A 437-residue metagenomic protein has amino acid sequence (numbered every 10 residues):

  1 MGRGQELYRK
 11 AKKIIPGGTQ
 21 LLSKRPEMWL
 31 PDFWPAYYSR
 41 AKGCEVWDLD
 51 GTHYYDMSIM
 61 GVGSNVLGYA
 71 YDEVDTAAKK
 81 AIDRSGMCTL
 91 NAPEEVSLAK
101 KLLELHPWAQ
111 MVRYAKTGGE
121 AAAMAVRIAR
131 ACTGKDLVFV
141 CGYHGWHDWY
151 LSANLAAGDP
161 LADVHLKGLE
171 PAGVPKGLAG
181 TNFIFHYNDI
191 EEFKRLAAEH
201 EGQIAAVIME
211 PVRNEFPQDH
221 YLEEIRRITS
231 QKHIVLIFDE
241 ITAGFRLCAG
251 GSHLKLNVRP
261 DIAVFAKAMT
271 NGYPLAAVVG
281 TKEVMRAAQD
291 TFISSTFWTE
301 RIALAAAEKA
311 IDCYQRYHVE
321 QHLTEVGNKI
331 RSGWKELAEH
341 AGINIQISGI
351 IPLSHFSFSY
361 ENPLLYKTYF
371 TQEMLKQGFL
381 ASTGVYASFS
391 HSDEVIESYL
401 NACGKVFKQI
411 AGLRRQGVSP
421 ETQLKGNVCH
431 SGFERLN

Functional and structural regions predicted by a protein language model:
M1-R40: Active-site-adjacent loop/helix segments that line or gate small-molecule/cofactor pockets in enzymes
H53-K135: Glycine-rich loop-to-alpha-helix module at the N-terminal edge of alpha/beta enzyme cores
K100-Q203, R226: PLP-dependent aspartate aminotransferase-fold enzymes
D189-L196, M209-K232: Active-site core of PLP-dependent enzymes with the aminotransferase class I/II
L256-A287, T299-A306: Active-site PLP attachment segment
A310-S332: Structural signature of PLP-dependent enzymes
Q315-Y317, K376-N437: PLP-dependent enzyme catalytic core of the Aspartate aminotransferase-like
N328-S332, A338-T371, T422-N437: Conserved PLP-binding catalytic core of the aspartate aminotransferase-like
